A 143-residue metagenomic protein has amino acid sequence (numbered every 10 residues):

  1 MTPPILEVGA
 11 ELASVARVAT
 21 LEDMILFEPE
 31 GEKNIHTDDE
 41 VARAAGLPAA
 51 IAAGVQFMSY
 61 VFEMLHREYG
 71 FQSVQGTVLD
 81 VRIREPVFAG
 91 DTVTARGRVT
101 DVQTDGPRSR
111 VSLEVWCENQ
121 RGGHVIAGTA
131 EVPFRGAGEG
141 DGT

Functional and structural regions predicted by a protein language model:
M1-A13, F88-T92, R96-T143: HotDog/MaoC-like acyl-thioester-processing domains
M1-A52: Catalytic strand-loop segment that frames the active site of acyl-thioester-processing enzymes
K33-N34, E40-G46, L79, F88 (+3 more regions): Short, surface-exposed, polar/charged, turn-prone segments marking secondary-structure boundaries
H36-T37, Q75-G76, V81-I83, S112-L113 (+2 more regions): Short, intrinsically disordered/low-complexity patches at protein termini and at juxtamembrane boundaries
R43-P48, V81, I126-E131: Short C-terminal domain-edge/linker segments immediately following a structured domain
A44, V74-G76, R110, V125: Short, solvent-exposed coil/turn segments
G46-A52, Q56-V99: Hydrophobic beta-strand-centered segment that forms part of the acyl-chain substrate-binding groove
